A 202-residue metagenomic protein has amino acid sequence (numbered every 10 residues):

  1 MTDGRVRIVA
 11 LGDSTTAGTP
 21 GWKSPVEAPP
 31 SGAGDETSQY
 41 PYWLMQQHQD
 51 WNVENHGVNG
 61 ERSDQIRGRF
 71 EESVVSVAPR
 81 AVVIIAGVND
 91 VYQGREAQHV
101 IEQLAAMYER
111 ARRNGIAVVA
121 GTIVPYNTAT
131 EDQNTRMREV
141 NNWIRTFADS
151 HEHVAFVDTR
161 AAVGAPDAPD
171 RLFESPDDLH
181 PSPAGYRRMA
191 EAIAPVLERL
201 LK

Functional and structural regions predicted by a protein language model:
M1-H56, E71-A78: Serine-esterase "nucleophile elbow" of acetyl-processing enzymes
R7-T16, N52-G57, A81-A86, A117-T122 (+2 more regions): Structural recognition of the beta-strand scaffold that forms the well-ordered cores of secreted hydrolase catalytic
V9, Q46-R69, S73-V77, D90-I116: Internal alpha/beta domain cores that form substrate/cofactor-binding pockets in large enzymes and binding proteins
S14-G18, V58-D64, V88-Y92, V124-T128 (+2 more regions): Solvent-exposed loop/turn segments at secondary-structure junctions within structured extracellular/periplasmic domains
W22-K23, G94-Q98, T130-T135: Short, solvent-exposed loop/turn segments at secondary-structure boundaries
S24-G32, E96-Q98, F173-P176: Short glycine-enriched, charge-decorated loop/helix-capping segments at active-site entrances that position
Q39, W43, E61, Q65 (+7 more regions): Extracytoplasmic/secreted proteins, especially bacterial periplasmic and envelope-associated proteins
P125-K202: Catalytic His-Asp segment of secreted/periplasmic serine-dependent ester chemistry enzymes
